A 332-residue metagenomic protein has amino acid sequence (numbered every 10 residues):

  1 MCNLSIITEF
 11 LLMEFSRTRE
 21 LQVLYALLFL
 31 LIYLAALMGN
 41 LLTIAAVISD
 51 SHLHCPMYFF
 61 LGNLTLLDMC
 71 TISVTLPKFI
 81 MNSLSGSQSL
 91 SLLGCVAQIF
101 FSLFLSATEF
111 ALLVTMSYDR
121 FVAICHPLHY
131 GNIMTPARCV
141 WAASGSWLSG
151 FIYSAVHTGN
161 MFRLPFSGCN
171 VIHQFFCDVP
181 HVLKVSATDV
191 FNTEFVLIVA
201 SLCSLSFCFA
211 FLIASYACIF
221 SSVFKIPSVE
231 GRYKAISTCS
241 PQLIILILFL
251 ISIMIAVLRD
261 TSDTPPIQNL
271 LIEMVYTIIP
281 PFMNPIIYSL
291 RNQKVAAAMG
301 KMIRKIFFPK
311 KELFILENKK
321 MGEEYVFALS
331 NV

Functional and structural regions predicted by a protein language model:
M1-V332: Transmembrane helical core of 7TM receptor-like proteins
